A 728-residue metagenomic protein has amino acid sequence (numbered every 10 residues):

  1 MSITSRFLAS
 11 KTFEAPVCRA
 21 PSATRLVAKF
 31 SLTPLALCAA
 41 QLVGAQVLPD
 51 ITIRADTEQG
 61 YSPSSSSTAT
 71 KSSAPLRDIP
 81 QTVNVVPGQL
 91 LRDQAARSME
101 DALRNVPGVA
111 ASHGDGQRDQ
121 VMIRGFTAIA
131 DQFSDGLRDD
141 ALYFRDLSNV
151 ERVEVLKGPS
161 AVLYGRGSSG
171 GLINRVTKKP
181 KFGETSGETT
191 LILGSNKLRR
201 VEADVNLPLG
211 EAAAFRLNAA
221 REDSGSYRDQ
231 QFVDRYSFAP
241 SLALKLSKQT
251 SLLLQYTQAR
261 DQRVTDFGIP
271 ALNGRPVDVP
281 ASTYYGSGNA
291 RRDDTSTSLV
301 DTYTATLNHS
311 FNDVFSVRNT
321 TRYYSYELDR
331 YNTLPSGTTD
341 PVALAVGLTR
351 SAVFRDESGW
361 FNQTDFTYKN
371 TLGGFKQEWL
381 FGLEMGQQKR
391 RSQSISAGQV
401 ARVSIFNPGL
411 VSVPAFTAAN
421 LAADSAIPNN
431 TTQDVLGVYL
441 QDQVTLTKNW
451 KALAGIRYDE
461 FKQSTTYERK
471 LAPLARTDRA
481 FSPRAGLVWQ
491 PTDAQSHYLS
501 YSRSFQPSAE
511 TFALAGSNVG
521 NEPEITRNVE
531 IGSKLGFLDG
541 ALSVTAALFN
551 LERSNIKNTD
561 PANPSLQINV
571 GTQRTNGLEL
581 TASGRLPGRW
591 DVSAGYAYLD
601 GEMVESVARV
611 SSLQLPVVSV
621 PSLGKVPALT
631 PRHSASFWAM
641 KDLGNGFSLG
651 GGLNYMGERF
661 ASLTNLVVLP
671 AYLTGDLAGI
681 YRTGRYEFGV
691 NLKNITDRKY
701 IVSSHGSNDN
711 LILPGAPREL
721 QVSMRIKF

Functional and structural regions predicted by a protein language model:
I3, T33, L48-E184, I531: Acidic, small-polar-rich N-terminal luminal/periplasmic segments of exported/outer-membrane proteins
S148-E151, V162-P240, L246-T250, D301 (+1 more regions): Outer-membrane beta-barrel translocator/receptor signature
E222, S226, Y236-S310, S325-E357 (+4 more regions): Acidic/polar loop-and-plug regions of large Gram-negative outer-membrane beta-barrel proteins
K245-S247, E357, K376-L380, E384-Q388 (+6 more regions): Structural signature of Gram-negative outer-membrane beta-barrels, strongest in the C-terminal barrel of TonB-dependent
Y303-S325, T349-T466: Face-selective signature of the C-terminal outer-membrane beta-barrel domain
L307-R322, Y326-N332, H497-Y498, P523-V607 (+1 more regions): Membrane-embedded beta-barrel scaffold of Gram-negative outer-membrane proteins
N449, N550-E552, N569-L663, D697 (+1 more regions): Gram-negative outer-membrane beta-barrel transporters
Y655-S662, I680-F728: C-terminal beta-signal and adjacent terminal beta-strands/loops of Gram-negative outer-membrane beta-barrel proteins
